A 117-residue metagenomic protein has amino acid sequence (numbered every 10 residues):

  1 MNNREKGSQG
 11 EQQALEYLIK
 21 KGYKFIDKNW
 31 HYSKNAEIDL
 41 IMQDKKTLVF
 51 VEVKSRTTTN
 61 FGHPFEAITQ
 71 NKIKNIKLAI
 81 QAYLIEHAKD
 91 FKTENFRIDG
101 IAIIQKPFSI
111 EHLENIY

Functional and structural regions predicted by a protein language model:
M1-N29: Acidic-basic catalytic patches of nuclease active cores, encompassing PD-(D/E)XK and other metal-cofactor nuclease
N3, S33-A36, P107: Short acidic/glycine-enriched loop/turn segments that link adjacent beta-strands
L18, I38-N60, I76: Conserved catalytic cores of phosphodiester-cleaving nucleases, focusing on short active-site segments
G22, K34-I38, E94-F96: Short beta-strand or tight-loop elements that sit immediately N-terminal to catalytic metal-binding acidic residues
K28-Y32, D99-A102: Short, solvent-exposed loop/turn elements at beta->coil junctions and helix N-caps that rim active or binding pockets
A36, T47-V49, R97-D99, E111: Protein kinase-like catalytic core scaffold
S55-Q105: Catalytic cores of nucleic-acid endonucleases
I103-Y117: Short, low-complexity, polybasic intrinsically disordered segments
